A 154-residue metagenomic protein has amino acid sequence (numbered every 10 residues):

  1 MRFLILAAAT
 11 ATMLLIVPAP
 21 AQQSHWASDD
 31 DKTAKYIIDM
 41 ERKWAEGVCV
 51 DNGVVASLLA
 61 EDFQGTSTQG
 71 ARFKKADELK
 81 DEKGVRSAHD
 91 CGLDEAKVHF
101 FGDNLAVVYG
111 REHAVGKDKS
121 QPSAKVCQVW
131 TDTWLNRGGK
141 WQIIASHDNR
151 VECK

Functional and structural regions predicted by a protein language model:
M1-A7: Bacterial N-terminal signal peptides that target proteins for export
A7-I16: Bacterial N-terminal signal peptides
V17-A21: Sec/Tat signal peptide C-region and signal peptidase I cleavage site
Q22-K154: A beta-strand edge to alpha-helix "cap/lid" segment located at domain peripheries
